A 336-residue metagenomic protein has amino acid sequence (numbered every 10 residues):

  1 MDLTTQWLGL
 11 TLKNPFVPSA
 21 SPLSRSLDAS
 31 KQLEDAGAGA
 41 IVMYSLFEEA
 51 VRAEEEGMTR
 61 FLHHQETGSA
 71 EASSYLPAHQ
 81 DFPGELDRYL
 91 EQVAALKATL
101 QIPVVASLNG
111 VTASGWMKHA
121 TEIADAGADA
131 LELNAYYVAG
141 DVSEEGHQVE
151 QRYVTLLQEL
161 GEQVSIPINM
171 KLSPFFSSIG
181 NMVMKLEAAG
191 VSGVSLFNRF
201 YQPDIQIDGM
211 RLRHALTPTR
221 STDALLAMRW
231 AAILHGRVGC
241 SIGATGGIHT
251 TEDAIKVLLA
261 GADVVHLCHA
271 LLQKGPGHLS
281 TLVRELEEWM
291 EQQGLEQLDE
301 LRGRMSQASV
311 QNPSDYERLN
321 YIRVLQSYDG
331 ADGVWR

Functional and structural regions predicted by a protein language model:
M1-V17, R88-K97, D329: N-terminal amphipathic alpha-helix/helix-capping segment at the start of soluble metabolic enzymes
T4, F16, V238-I242, A270: Short, flexible coil/turn micro-motifs enriched in small/turn-prone residues
P18-S19, A106: A structural motif
A20-S24: Glycine-rich phosphate/pyrophosphate-binding beta-alpha loops
S26-G68, G84-V105, N109-A244, H249-L267 (+1 more regions): Alpha/beta enzyme core
E71-Q80: Short glycine/proline- and acidic residue-enriched helix-loop micro-motifs that form flexible lids or anion-recognition
I255-E287: A compact, surface-exposed functional segment
K274-G294, D299-R336: C-terminal extensions of enzymes
